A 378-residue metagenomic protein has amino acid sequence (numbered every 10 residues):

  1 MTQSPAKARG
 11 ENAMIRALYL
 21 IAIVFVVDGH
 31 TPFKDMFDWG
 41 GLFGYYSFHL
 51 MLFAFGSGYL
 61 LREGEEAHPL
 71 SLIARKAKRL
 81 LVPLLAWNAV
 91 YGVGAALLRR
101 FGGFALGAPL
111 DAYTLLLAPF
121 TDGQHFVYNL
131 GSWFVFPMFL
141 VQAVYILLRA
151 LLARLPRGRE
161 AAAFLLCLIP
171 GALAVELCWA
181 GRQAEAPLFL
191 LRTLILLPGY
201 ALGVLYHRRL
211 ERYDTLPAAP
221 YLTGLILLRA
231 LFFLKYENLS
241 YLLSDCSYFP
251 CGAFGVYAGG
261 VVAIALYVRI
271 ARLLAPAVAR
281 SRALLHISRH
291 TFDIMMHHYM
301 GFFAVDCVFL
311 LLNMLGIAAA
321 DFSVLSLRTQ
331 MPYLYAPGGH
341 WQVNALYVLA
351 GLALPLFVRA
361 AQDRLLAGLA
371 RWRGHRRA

Functional and structural regions predicted by a protein language model:
T2-A378: Alpha-helical transmembrane segments and their immediate juxtamembrane cytosolic regions
